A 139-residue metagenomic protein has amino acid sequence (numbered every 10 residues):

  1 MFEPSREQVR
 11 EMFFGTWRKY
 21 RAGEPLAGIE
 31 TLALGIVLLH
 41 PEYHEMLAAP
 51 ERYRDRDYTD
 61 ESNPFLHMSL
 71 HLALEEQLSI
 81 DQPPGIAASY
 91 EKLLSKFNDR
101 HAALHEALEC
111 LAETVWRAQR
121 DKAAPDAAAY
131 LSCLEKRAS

Functional and structural regions predicted by a protein language model:
M1-L39, H44: N-terminal leader/targeting peptides and immediately adjacent processing regions
E3, D60, P64, R100-H101: Amphipathic, non-membrane alpha-helical segments in soluble helical-bundle scaffolds
I29-L94: Aromatic-anchored, charged helix-turn/loop surface patch used as a conserved interaction hotspot
I86, R100, A123-A127: Residue-level recognition of alpha-helical structural elements
L111-A112, W116-Q119: Amphipathic alpha-helical protein-interaction segments
R120, A124-S139: Glycine-rich, aromatic-bearing surface loops/beta-hairpins
